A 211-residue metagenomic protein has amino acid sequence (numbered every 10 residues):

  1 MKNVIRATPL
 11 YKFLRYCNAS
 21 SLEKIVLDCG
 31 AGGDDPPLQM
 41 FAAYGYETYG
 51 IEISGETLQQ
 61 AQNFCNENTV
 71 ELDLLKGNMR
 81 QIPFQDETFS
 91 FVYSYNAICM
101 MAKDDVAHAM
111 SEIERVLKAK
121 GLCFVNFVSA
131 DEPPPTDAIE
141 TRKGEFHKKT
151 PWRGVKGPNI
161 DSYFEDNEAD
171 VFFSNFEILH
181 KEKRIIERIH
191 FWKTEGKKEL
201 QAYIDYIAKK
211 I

Functional and structural regions predicted by a protein language model:
M1-E23, G32-Q81, H108, L122-I211: Class I (Rossmann-like) S-adenosyl-L-methionine-dependent methyltransferase catalytic domain, capturing the SAM-binding
R80-V92: A short acidic, Gly/Pro-enriched loop at the edge of an enzyme's catalytic core that lines a small-molecule cofactor
P83-Q85, A102, E165: GHKL-family ATP-binding catalytic core of two-component histidine kinases
S90-D105: A short SAM/SAH-binding and catalytic strip from SAM-dependent methyltransferases
A107-A119: A short glycine-rich, Lys/Arg-flanked "PGG" loop and its adjoining helix->strand segment in the class I
